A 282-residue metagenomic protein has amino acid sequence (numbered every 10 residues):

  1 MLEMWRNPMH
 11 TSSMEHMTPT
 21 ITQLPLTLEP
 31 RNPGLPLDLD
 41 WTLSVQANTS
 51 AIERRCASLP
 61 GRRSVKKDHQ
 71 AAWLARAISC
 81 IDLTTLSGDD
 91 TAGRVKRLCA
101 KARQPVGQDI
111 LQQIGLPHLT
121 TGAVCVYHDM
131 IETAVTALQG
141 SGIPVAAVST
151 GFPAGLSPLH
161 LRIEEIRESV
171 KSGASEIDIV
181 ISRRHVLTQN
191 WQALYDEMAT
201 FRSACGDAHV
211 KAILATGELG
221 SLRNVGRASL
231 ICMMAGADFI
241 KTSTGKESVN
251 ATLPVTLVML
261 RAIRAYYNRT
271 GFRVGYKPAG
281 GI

Functional and structural regions predicted by a protein language model:
M1-S13, R261-R264, N268: N-terminal amphipathic/basic-hydrophobic helices that include classical n-h-c signal peptides and signal-anchor
W5, M9-T150: N-terminal capping/small domains of soluble enzymes
A71-A72, R76, D89-L119, D129-Y276: Alpha/beta enzyme core
P278-I282: Short, intrinsically disordered, charge-balanced linker/junction segments flanking boundaries in proteins
